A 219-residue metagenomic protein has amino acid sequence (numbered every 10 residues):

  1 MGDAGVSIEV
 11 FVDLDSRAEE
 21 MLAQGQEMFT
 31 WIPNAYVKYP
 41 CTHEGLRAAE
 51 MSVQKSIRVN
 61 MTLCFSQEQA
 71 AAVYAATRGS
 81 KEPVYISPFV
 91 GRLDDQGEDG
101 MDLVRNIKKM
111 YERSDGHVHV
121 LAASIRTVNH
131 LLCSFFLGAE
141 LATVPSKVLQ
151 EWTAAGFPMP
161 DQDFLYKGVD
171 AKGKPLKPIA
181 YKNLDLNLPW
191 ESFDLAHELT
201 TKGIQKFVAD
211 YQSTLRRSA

Functional and structural regions predicted by a protein language model:
M1, F29-I32, K108-Y111, D115 (+2 more regions): Structural signal for hydrophobic packing residues in well-ordered secondary-structure cores of soluble enzyme domains
M1-Q54, R58: Active-site beta->alpha loop and helix N-cap motifs at the rims of alpha/beta catalytic domains
A18, L22, M101, V128 (+1 more regions): Electropositive phosphate-/nucleotide-binding environments in soluble metabolic enzymes
A23-Q26, E50, R105, K109 (+2 more regions): Solvent-exposed alpha-helical segments within well-ordered globular domains of core cellular machineries
V37, S134, F207: A residue-level signal for conserved active-site and pocket-lining positions in enzyme catalytic cores
H43-L46, E50, N60-I179: Catalytic alpha/beta core domains of metabolic enzymes, predominantly
L176-A219: C-terminal extensions of enzymes
